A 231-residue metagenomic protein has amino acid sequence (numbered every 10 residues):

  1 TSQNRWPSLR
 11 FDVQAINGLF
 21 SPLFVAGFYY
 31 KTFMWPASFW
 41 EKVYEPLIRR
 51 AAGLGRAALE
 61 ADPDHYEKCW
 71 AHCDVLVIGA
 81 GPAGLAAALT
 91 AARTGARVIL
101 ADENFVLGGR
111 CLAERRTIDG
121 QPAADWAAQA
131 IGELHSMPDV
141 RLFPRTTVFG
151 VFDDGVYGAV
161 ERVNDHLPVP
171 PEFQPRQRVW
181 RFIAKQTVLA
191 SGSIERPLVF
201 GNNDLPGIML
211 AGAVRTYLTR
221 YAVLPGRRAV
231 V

Functional and structural regions predicted by a protein language model:
T1-G18, P22-V231: Residues forming the flavin
